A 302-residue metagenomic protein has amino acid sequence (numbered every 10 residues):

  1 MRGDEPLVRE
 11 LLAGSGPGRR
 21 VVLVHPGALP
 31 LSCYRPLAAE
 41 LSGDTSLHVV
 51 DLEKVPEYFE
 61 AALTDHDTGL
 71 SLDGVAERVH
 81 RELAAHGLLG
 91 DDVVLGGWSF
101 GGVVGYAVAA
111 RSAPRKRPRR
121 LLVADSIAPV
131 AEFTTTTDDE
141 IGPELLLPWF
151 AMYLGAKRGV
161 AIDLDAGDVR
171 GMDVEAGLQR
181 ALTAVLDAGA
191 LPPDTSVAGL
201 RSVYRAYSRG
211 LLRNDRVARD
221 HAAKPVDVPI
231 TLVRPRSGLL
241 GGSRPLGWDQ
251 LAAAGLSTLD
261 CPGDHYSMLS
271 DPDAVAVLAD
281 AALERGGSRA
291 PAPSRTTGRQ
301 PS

Functional and structural regions predicted by a protein language model:
M1-S302: A hydrolase-biased, glycine/serine/histidine/acidic-enriched motif that marks catalytic-domain neighborhoods in diverse
